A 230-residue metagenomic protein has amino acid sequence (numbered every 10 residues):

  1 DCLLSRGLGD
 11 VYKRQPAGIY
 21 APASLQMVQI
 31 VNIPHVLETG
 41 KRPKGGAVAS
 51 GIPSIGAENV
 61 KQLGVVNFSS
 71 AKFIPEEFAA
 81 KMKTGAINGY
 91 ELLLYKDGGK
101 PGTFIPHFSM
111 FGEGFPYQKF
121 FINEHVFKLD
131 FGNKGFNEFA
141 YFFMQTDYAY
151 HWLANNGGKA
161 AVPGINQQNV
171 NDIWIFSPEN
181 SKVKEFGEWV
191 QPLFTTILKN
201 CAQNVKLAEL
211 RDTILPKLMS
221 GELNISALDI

Functional and structural regions predicted by a protein language model:
S5-R6, D10-K41, D172, F176-I225: Non-catalytic DNA-recognition/assembly elements of restriction-modification systems
P22, V60-Q62, G99-P101, F115 (+3 more regions): Short, glycine-/Ser/Thr-/acidic-enriched flexible segments
V28-G46, E58-Y95, G99-G102, F111: Sequence-specific dsDNA recognition surfaces
K61-F73, Y95-I122, E138-F142, H151-N156 (+1 more regions): Short, ligand-facing micro-motifs at secondary-structure edges
Y117-F127, L153, G157-K184: A short glycine-rich beta-alpha junction/loop motif
G132, F136-V170, I230: Short, positively charged
